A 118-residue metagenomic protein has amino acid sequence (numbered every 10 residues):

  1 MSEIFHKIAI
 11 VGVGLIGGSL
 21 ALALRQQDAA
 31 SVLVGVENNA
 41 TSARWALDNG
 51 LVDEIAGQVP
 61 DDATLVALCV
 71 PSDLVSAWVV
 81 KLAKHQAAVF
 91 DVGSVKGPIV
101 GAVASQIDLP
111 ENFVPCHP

Functional and structural regions predicted by a protein language model:
M1-Q58: NAD(P)+-binding Rossmann beta1-loop-alpha1 motif at the extreme N-terminus of oxidoreductases
N38-N39, V70, V92-S94: Short beta->alpha hinge that forms the Motif I/post-I loop of the SAM-binding pocket
T41-S42, L74, K96-I99: Conserved short alpha-helix immediately C-terminal to the canonical SAM/SAH-binding motif I of Rossmann-like
V59-D61, A83: A short, aliphatic-rich alpha-helical micro-motif
A63-T64, A87: Surface-exposed loop/turn positions
V66-A67, F90: N-terminal Rossmann-like NAD(P) cofactor-binding module of classical short-chain dehydrogenase/reductase
L68, S72-S76: Glycine-/small-residue-rich beta-strand-loop submotif within the FAD-binding core of flavoenzymes
W78-P118: Rossmann-like NAD(P)(H) cofactor-binding subdomain of soluble oxidoreductases
